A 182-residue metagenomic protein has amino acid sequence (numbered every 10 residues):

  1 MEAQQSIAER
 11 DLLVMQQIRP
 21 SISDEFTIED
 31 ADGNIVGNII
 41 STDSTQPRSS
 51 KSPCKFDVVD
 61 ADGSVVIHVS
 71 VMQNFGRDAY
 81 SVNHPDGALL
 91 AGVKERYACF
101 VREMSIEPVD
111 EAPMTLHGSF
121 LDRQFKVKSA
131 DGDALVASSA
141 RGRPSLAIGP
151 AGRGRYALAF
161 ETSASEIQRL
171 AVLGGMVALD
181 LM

Functional and structural regions predicted by a protein language model:
M1-K55, A61-S64, R77, A88 (+1 more regions): Low-complexity or membrane-interfacial segments used for flexible interactions
S70, F75-S81, D86, L90-A91: Ordered, amphipathic secondary-structure segments that act as subunit-interaction surfaces in large macromolecular
